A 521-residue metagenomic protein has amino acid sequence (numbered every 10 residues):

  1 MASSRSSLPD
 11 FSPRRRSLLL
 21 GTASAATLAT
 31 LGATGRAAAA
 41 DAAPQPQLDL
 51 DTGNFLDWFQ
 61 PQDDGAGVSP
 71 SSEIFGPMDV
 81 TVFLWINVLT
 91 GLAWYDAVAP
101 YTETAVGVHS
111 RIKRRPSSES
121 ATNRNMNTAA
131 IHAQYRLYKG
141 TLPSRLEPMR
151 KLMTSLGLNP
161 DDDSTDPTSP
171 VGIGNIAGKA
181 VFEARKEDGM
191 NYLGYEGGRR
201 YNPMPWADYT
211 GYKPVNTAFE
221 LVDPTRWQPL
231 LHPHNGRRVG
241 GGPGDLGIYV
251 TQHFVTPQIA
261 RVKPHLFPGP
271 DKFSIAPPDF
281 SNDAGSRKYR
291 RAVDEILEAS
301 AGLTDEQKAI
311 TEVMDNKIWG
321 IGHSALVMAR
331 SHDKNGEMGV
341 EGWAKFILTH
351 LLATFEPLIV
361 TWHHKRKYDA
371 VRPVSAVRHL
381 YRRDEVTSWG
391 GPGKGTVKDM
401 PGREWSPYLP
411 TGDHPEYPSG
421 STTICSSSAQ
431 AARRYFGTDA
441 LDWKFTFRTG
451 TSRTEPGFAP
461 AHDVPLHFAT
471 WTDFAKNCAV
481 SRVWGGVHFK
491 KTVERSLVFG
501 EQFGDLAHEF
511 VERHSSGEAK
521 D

Functional and structural regions predicted by a protein language model:
M1-P13, S24-T30: N-terminal secretory signal peptides
F11, G32-Q45: C-terminal segment of N-terminal export signals and the immediately downstream linker at the start of the mature
R14-L19: N-terminal export leaders
L20-T22, S427: A periodicity- and composition-biased signal for non-globular, repetitive helical segments
A25-R36, T251: Hydrophobic alpha-helical segments of integral membrane proteins
D41-D521: Acidic/polar surface patches and capping/hinge elements
